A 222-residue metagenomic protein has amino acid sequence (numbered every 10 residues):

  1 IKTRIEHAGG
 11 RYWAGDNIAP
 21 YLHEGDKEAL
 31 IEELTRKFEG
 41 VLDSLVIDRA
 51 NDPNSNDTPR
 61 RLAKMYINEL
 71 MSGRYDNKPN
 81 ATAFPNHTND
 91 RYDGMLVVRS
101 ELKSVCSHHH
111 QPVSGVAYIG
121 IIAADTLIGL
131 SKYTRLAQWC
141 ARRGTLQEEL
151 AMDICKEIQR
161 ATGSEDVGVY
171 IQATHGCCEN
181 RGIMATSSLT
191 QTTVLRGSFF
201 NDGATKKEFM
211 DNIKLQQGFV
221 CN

Functional and structural regions predicted by a protein language model:
I1-N222: A domain-level signal for the structural core that forms small-molecule/cofactor-binding pockets and catalytic centers
